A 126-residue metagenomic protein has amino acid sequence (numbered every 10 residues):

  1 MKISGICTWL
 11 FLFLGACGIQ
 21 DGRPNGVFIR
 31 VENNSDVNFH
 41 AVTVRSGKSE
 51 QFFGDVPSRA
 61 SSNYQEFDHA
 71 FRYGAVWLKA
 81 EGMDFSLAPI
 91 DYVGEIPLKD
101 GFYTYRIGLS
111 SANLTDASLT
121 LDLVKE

Functional and structural regions predicted by a protein language model:
M1-C7: Bacterial N-terminal signal peptides that target proteins for export
L14-A16: C-terminal motif of bacterial Sec signal peptides marking the signal peptidase cleavage site
G18-D21: Bacterial signal peptide processing site
V27-D36: Asparagine-centered strand-capping/turn motif at beta-strand->loop junctions
V37-S46: Short, ordered, surface-exposed loop/turn motifs in non-cytosolic proteins
S46-A75, K79: Tryptophan-paired
G82-L114: Structured interaction patches on ligand/partner-binding surfaces of diverse proteins
T115-E126: Short, low-complexity, Pro/Ser/Thr/Gly-rich segments in the mature regions of secreted, periplasmic
